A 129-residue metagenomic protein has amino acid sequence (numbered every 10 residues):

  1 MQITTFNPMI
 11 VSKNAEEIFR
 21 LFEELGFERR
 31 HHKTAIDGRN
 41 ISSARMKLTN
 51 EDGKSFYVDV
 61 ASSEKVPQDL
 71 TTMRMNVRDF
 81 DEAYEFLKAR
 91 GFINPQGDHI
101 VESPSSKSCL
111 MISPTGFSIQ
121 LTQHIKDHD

Functional and structural regions predicted by a protein language model:
Q2, M9-K54: Core segments of cupin and vicinal oxygen chelate
T4-N14, A44, S63-K88, K107-I112 (+1 more regions): Vicinal oxygen chelate
H32-T34, Y84-D129: Vicinal oxygen chelate
R39, F80, S103-P104: Compositionally biased, intrinsically disordered low-complexity segments
D52-F56, T115-F117: Short acidic/polar mixed-charge low-complexity motifs
F56-S62: A short acidic-to-branched-hydrophobic micro-motif
